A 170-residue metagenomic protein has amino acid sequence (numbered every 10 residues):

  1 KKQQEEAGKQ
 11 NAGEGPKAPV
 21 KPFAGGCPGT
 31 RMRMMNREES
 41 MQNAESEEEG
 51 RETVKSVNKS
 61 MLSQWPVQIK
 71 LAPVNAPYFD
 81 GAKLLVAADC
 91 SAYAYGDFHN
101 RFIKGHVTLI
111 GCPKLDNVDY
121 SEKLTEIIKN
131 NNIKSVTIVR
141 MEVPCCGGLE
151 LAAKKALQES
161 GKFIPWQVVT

Functional and structural regions predicted by a protein language model:
Q4-T170: Iron-sulfur-associated redox domains of electron-transfer enzymes in respiratory and anaerobic energy metabolism
